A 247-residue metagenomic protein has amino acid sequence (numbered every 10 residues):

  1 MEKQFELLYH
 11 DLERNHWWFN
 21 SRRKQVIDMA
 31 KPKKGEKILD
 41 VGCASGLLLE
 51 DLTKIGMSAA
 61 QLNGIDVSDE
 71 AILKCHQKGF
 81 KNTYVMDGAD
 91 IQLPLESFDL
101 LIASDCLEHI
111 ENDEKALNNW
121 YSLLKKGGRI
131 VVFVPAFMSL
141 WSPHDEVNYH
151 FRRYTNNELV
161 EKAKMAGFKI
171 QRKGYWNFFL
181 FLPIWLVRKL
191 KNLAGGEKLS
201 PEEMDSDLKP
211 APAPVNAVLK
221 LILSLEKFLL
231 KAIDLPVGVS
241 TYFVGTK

Functional and structural regions predicted by a protein language model:
M1-E96, L100-S104, L117, P212 (+1 more regions): Conserved N-terminal segment of class I S-adenosyl-L-methionine
E2, L180-K247: A C-terminal cap/extension of S-adenosyl-L-methionine-dependent methyltransferases that defines the acceptor-substrate
Y9-D11, I130-R152, N156-K162: Short, glycine-/aromatic-enriched active-site segment of Class I SAM-dependent methyltransferases
D69, I110-E114, V134: A structural helix-start
D105-H109: A short His-aromatic
E114-R129: A short glycine-rich, Lys/Arg-flanked "PGG" loop and its adjoining helix->strand segment in the class I
F168-F178: Conserved S-adenosyl-L-methionine
